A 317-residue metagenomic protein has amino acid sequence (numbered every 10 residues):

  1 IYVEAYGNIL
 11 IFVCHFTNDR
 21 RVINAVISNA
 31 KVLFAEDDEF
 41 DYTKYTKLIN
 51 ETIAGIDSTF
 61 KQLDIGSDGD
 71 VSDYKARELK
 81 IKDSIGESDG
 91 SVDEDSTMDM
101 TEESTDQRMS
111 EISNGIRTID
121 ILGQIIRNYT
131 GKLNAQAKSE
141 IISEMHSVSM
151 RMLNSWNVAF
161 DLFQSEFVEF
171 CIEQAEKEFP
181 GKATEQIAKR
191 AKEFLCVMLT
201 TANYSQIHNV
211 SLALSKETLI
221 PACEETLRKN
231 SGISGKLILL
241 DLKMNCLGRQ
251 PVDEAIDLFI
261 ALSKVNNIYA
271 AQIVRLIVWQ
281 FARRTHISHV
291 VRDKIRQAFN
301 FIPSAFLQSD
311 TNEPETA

Functional and structural regions predicted by a protein language model:
I1-G181, V210: Hydrophobic repeat-domain scaffold segments
L162-A317: Charge-dense, extended regions
